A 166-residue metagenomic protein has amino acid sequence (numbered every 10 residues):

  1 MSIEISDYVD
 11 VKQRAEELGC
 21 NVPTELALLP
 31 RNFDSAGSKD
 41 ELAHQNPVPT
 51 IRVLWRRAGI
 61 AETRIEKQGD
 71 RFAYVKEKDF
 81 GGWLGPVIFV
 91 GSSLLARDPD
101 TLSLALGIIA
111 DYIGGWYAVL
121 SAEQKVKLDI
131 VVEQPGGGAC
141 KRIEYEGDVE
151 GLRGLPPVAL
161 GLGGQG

Functional and structural regions predicted by a protein language model:
M1-E77, E133-R142, V149-G154, G161-G164: Membrane-active, amphipathic/fusogenic segments and juxtamembrane/transmembrane anchors that bind or insert into lipid
R52, R56, I88-S93, G114 (+1 more regions): Generic detector of well-ordered alpha-helical segments enriched in charged/polar residues, highlighting helical
R71-I130: Membrane-inserting effector segments that mediate pore formation, membrane fusion, or transient membrane insertion
Y112-G115, P157-G166: Compositionally biased, non-globular sequence tracts
